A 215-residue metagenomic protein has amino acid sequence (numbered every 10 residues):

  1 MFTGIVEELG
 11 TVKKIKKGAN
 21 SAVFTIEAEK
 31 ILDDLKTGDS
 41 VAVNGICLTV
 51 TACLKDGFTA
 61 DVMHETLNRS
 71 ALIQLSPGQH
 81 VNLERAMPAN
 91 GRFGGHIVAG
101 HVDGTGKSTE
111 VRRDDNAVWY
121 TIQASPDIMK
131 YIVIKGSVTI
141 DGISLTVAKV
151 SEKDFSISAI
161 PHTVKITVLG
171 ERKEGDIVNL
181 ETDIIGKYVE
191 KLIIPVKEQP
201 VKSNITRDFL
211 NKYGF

Functional and structural regions predicted by a protein language model:
M1-F215: Conserved loop->alpha-helix
